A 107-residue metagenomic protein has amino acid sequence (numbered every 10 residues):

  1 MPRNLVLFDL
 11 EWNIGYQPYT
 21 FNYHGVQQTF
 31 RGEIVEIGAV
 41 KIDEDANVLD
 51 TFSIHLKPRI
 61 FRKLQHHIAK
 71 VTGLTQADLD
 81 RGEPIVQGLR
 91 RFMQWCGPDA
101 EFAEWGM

Functional and structural regions predicted by a protein language model:
P2-M107: Conserved non-catalytic scaffold segment of RNase H-like nuclease domains
